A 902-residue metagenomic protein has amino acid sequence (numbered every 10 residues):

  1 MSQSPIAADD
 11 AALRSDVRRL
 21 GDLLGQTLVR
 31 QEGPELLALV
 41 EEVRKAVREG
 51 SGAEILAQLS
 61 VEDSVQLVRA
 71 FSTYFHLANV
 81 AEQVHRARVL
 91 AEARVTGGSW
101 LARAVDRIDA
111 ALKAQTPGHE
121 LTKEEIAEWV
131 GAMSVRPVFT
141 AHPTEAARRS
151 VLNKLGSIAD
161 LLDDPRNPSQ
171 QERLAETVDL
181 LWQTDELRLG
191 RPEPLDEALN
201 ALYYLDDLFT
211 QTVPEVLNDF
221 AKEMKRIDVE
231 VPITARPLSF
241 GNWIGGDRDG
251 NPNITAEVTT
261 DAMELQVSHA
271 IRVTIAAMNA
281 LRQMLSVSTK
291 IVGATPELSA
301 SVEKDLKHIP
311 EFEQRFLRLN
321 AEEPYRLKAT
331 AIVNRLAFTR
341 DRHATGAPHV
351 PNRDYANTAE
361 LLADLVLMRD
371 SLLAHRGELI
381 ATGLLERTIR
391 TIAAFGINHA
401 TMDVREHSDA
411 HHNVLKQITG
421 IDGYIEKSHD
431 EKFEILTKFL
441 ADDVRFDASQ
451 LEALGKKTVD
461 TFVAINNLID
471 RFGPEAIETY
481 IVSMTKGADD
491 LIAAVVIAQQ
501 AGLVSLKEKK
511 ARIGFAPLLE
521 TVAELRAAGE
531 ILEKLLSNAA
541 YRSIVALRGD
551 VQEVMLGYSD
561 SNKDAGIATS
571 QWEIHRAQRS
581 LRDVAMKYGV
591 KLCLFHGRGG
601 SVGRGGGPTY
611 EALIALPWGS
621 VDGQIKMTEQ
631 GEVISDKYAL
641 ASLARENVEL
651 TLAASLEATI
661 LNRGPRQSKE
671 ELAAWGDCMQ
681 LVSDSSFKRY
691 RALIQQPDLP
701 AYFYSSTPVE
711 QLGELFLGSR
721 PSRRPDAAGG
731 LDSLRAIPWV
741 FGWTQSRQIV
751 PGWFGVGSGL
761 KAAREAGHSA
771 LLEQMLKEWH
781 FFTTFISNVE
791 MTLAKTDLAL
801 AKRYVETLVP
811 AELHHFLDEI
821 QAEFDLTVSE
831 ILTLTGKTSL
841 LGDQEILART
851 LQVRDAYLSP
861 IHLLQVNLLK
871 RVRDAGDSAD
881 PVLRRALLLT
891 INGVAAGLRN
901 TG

Functional and structural regions predicted by a protein language model:
M1-L436, L454, I513, G606 (+6 more regions): Often metal-dependent polyanion-binding catalytic scaffolds in large enzymes
S4-A7, L187-D206, A256, E264 (+9 more regions): Glycine- and acidic
G25, Q578-Y588, I749, D825-I831: Hydrophobic cores of alpha-helical transmembrane segments in multi-pass integral membrane proteins
E42, A81-Q83, R103, R107-I108 (+14 more regions): Carbohydrate-active enzymes and regulators
I254-S286, A501-K688: Catalytic or ion-translocation cores adjacent to nucleophile or general acid/base/metal-coordination motifs in diverse
R342, I397-I492, V496, Q500-L506 (+2 more regions): Active-site cores of enzymes that catalyze phosphoryl transfer or operate on phosphate-rich substrates
M679-S686, Y690-R723: Active-site phosphate/pyrophosphate-binding segments
Y704-G713, L717-G902: C-terminal accessory/interaction regions of large nucleic acid-associated machines
